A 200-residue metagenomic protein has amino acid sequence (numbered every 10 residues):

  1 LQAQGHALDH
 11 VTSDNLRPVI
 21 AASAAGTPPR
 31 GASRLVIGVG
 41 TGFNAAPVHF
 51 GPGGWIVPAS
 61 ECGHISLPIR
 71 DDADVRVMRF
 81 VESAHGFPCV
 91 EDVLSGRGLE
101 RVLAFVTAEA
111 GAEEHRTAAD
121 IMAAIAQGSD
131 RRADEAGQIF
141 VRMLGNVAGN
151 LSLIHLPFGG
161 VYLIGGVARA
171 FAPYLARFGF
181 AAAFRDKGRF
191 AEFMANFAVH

Functional and structural regions predicted by a protein language model:
L1-C89, V93, E100: Phosphate-binding/catalytic loop of phosphoryl-transfer enzymes
A24-T27, P52, V75-H200: ATP-binding/phosphotransfer module of carbohydrate and carboxylate kinases, centering on a glycine-rich
